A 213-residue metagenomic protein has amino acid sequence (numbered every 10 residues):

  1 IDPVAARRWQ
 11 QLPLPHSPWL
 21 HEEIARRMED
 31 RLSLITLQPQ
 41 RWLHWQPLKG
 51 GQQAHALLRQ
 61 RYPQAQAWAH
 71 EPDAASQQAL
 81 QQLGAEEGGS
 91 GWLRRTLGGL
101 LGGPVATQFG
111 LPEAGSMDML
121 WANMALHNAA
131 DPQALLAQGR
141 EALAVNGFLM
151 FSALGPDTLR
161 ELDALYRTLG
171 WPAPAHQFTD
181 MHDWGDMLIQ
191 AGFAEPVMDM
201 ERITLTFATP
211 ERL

Functional and structural regions predicted by a protein language model:
I1-P39: Class I SAM-dependent methyltransferase Rossmann-like catalytic core, especially the SAM/SAH-binding loop
E29-A114, M119, A134: Class I SAM-dependent methyltransferase SAM/SAH-binding core
L37, A130, A144: Short conserved AdoMet
W45, N123, S152-A153: Structural motif
D73, L126, A153-D157: Short glycine-enriched loops at secondary-structure junctions
M117-Q133, A137: A short SAM/SAH-binding and catalytic strip from SAM-dependent methyltransferases
Q133-F148: A short glycine-rich, Lys/Arg-flanked "PGG" loop and its adjoining helix->strand segment in the class I
M150-P210: Conserved catalytic/acceptor-binding region of the Class I
